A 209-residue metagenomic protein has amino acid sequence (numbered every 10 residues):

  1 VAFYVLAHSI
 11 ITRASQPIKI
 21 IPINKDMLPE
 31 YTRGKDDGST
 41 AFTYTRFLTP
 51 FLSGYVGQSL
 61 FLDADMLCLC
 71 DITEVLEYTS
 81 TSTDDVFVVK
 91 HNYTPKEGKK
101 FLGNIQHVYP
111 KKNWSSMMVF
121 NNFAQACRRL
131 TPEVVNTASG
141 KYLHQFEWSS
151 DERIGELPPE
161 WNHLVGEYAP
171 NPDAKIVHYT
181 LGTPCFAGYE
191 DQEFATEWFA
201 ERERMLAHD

Functional and structural regions predicted by a protein language model:
V1-T45, L52-Y55, T196-D209: N-terminal anchoring/stem segment of glycosyltransferases
Q16, P22-N24, M117-D209: A glycosyltransferase accessory/donor-loop signature
D26-Y31, T94-K96, N162-G166: A short acidic, often aromatic-flanked loop/helix-cap motif at beta-alpha or helix-coil junctions that lines enzyme
R33-T40, K100-I105, N171-A174: Short, surface-exposed amphipathic charged segments that create phosphate/polyanion-binding patches used for binding
T45-P95, V119: GT-A fold catalytic core of metal-dependent nucleotide-sugar glycosyltransferases, centered on the diacidic
F51, L76-T79, H107-P110, Q145-S149 (+1 more regions): A general structural signal for short secondary-structure junctions and capping/turn motifs
Y55-V56, S82, K112-W114, S150-D151 (+1 more regions): Short, well-ordered loop/turn elements at secondary-structure boundaries
Y78-L143: Conserved catalytic core of nucleotide-sugar-dependent glycosyltransferases
